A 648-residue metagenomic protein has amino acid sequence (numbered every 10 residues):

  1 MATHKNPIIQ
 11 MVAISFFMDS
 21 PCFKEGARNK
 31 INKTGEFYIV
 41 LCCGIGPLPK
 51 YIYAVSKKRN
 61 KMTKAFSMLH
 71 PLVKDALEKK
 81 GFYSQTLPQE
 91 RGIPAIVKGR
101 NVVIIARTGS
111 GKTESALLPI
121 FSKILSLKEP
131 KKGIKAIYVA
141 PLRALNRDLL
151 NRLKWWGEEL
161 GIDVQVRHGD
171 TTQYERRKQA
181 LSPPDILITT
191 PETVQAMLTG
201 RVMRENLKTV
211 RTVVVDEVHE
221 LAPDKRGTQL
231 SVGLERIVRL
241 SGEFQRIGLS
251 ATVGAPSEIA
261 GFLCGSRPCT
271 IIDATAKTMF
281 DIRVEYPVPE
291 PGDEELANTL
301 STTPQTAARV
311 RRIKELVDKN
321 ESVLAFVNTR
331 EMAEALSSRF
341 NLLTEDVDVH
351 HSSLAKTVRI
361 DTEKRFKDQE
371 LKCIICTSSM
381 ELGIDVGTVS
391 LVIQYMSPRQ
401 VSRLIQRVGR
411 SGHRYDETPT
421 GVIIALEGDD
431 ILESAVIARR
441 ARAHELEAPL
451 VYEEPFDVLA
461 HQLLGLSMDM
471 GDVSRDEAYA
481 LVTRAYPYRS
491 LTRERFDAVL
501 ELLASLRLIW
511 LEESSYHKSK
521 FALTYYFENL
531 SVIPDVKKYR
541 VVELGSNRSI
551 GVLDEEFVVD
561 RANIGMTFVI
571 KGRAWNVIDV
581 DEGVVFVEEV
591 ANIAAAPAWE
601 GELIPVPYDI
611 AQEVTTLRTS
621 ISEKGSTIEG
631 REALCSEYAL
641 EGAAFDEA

Functional and structural regions predicted by a protein language model:
M1-A13: Short alpha-helix boundary/capping segments
C22, C42-C43: Cysteine-centered motifs
T63-I105: Conserved pre-motif I regulatory segment
D75, A443, P455, V536 (+1 more regions): Terminal, basic amphipathic appendages of nucleotide-handling enzymes
V97, V103, P119-L127, K131-Q195 (+2 more regions): Helicase motor core with emphasis on the C-terminal RecA-like subdomain
K112-T113: Conserved lysine of the Walker
L446-A574, D579-V580, A644-A648: C-terminal accessory/connector segments of nucleic-acid motor ATPases
